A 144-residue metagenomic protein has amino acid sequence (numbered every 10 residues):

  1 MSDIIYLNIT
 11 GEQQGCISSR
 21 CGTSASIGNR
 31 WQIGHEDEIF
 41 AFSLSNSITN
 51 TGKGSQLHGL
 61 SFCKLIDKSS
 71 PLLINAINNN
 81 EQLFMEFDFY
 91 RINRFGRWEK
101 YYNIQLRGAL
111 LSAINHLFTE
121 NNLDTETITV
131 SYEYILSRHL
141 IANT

Functional and structural regions predicted by a protein language model:
M1-T144: Glycine-rich, low-complexity intrinsically disordered segments
